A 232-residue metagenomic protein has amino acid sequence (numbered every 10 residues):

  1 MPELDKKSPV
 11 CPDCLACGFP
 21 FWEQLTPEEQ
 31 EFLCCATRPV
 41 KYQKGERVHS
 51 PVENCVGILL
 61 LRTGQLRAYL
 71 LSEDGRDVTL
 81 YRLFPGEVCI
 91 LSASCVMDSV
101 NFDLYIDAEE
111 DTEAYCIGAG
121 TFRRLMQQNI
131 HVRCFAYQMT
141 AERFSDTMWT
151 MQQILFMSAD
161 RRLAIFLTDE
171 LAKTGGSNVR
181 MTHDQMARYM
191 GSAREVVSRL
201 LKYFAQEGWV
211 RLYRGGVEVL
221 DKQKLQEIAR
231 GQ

Functional and structural regions predicted by a protein language model:
M1-Q43, A93-V96: Cyclic nucleotide-binding regulatory module and flanking cytosolic helices
G45, V56-Y69, F84-G86: Glycine- and acidic-residue-biased ligand/ion/polar-headgroup-sensing regions
V48-E53: Short phosphate-coordinating micro-motif centered on Lys-Gly-acidic
E73-L80: Short alpha-helix-to-loop micro-motif enriched in aromatics/charged/Gly
Y81-Q138: Cyclic-nucleotide recognition modules
E109-E110, Q127-S192: Polybasic "coupling" helices that flank or enter modular domains
A159, T168-Q232: Phosphate-/nucleic-acid-contacting segments
